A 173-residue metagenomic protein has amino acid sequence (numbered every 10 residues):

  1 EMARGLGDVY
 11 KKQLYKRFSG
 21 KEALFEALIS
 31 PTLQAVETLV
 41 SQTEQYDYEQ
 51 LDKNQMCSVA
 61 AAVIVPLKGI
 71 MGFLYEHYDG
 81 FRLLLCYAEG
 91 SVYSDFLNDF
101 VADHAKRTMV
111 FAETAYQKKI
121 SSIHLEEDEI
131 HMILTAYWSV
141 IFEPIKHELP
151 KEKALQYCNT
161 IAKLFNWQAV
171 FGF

Functional and structural regions predicted by a protein language model:
E1-Y10: Single conserved hydrophobic/aromatic residue that forms the stacking wall/gate of nucleotide- or nucleobase-binding
Y10-F18: Short hydrophobic/aromatic patch on the recognition helix
K16, A23-D47, A61, V65-G69 (+3 more regions): Alpha-helical structural segments
A35-Y46, G80, A136-P144: Solvent-exposed, amphipathic alpha-helical segments
Q50-M56, L84-S91, I120-S122: Short linear capping/connector segments at secondary-structure termini
A61, G69-E76, G90-Q117, D128-T135: Amphipathic alpha-helical packing segments from all-alpha helical-bundle domains
E76, K106-T114, I130-F173: C-terminal peripheral helix-coil segments that are non-catalytic and often amphipathic
L84-V101, Q156-A169: C-terminal/domain-terminus segments
